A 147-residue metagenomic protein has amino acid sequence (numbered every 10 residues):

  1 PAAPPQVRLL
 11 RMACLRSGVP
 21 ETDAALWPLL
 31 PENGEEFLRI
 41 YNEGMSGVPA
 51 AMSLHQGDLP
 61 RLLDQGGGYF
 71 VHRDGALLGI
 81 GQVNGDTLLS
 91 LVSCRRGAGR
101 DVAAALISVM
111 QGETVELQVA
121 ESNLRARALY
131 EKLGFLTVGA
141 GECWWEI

Functional and structural regions predicted by a protein language model:
P1, R95, L117-R127, C143-I147: Conserved beta-strand-loop-alpha-helix junction that forms the acyl-donor binding cleft
P1-A2, Y130, F135: Conserved active-site tyrosine of GNAT-family acetyltransferases
P1-A24, G141-W145: Acyl-donor-binding surface of acyltransferase catalytic domains
L9, V19-A51: Short amphipathic alpha-helix that is part of the acyltransferase structural core
S46-D74: Active-site rim helix/loop that mediates acceptor-substrate recognition in acyltransferases
F70, G75-T87: Conserved beta-strand in the GNAT
D86-G99, V119-A120: A short, internal acetyl-CoA/4′-phosphopantetheine-binding micro-motif in the GNAT/acyltransferase core
R96-M110, R127-K132: Conserved acetyl-CoA-binding loop-helix of GNAT-fold acetyltransferases
